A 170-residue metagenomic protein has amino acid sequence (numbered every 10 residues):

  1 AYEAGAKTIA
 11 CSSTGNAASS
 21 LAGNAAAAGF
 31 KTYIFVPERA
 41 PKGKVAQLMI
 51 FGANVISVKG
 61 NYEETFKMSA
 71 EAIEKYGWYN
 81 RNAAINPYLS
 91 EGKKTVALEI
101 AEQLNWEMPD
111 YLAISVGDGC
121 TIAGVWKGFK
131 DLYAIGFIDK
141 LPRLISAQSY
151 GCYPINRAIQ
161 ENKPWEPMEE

Functional and structural regions predicted by a protein language model:
A1-A4, N24-F35, R39, K127-I135 (+1 more regions): A glycine- and small-aliphatic-rich helix-loop capping segment at beta-alpha/alpha-beta transitions that lines
A4-N24, A28-V36, M108-D118, L144: A short, small-residue-rich loop immediately preceding and capping a beta-strand
A18-S19, Y88-L89, C120-I122, C152-I155: Flexible loop/turn segments at secondary-structure boundaries
Y33-M108, Q160-P164: Small/polar-residue-rich loop-to-helix segments that shape phosphate-bearing ligand pockets
G60-G77, D131-E170: Active-site/ligand-binding loops adjacent to catalytic centers
G92-V96, G117, T121, Q148-G151: Catalytic-loop motifs flanking and including active-site residues across diverse enzymes
I100, L104-K127: Glycine-rich ThDP/TPP pyrophosphate-binding loop and its adjacent helix/strand module within ThDP-dependent enzymes
